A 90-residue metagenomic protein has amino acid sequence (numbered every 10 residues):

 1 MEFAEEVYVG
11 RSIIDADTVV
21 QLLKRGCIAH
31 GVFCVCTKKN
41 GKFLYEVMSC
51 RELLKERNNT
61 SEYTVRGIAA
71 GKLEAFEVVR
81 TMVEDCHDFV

Functional and structural regions predicted by a protein language model:
M1-K24: Negatively charged, low-complexity tracts enriched in Asp/Glu with abundant Ser/Thr
E6, G10-S12, C34-K39, V90: Conserved, structured core segments of small domains
D15-A16, K38, G71: Intrinsic-disorder/low-complexity, polar/charged segments
V20, C50-E52, M82-C86: General N-terminal targeting signals
R25, C36-N40, V79-D85: A general structural signal for short secondary-structure boundary/capping elements
I28-Y63: Short aromatic-glycine-(Arg/Gly/Cys) micro-motifs in beta-strand/loop hairpins
R57-V90: Short, compact, well-ordered microdomains
